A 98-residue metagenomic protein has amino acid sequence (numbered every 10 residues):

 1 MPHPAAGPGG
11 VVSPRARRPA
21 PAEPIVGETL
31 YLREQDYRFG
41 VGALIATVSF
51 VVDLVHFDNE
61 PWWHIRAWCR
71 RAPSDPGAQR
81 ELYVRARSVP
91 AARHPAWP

Functional and structural regions predicted by a protein language model:
M1-L30, E34-R38: Mixed-charge, Lys/Arg-rich low-complexity intrinsically disordered regions
F39-V55: Short beta-strand-centered aromatic/proline hotspots
V52-D58, A72-D75: Short, conserved beta-turn/loop elements at beta-strand boundaries and strand-helix junctions
N59-R66: Short aromatic-glycine-enriched beta-strand elements
R66-P98: Intrinsically disordered, low-complexity, charged/polar segments
